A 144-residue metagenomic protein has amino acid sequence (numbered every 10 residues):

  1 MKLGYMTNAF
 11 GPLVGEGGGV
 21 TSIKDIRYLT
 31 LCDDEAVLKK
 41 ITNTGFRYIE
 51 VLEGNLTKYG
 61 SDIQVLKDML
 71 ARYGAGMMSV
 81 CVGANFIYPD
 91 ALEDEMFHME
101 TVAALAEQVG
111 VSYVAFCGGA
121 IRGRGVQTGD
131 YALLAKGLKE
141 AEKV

Functional and structural regions predicted by a protein language model:
M1-V111, G129-K139, K143-V144: N-terminal pre-domain/capping segments
G119-T128: Active-site-proximal beta-alpha loop/turn segments in soluble metabolic enzymes
